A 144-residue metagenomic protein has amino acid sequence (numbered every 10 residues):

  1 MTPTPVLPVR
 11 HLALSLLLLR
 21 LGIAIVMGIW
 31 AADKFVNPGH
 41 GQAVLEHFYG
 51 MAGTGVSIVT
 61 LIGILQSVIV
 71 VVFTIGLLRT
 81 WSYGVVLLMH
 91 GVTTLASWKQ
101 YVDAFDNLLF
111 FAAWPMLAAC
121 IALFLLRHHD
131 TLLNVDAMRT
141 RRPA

Functional and structural regions predicted by a protein language model:
M1-V36, T54-V68, T74-A144: Extended, low-polarity transmembrane helix blocks
F35-A52: Membrane-interface interhelical connector segments
